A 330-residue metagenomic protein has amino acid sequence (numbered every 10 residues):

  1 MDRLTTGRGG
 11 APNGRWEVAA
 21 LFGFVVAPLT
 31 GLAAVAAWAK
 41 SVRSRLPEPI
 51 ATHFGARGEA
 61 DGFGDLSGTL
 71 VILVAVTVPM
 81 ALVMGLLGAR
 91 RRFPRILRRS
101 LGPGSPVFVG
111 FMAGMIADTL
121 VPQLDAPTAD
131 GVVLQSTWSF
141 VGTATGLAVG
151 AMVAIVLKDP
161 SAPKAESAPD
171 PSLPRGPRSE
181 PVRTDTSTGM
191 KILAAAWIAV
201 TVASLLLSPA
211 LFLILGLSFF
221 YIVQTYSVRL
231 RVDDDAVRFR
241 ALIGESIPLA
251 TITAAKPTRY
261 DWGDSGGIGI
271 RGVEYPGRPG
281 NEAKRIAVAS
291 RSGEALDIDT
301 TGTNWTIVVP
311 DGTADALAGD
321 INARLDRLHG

Functional and structural regions predicted by a protein language model:
D2-E17, V121, T128-V141, G146-V202 (+1 more regions): N-terminal membrane-targeting/pre-transmembrane regions
G14-T30, P94-G104: Alpha-helical transmembrane segments and their helix-start/interface "positive-inside/aromatic belt" motifs in integral
F24-L32, G62-T77, L134-M152: Alpha-helical transmembrane segments
W38-L70: Active-site and channel-lining beta-strand-loop segments that bind or position nucleotide-derived/phosphorylated
A81-V133: Hydrophobic alpha-helical segments
A203-F212: Transmembrane helix interruption/hinge and helix-loop junction motifs
L215-K256: Conserved beta-hairpin
F239-T306: Non-transmembrane, membrane-adjacent beta-strand/coil modules in membrane-associated proteins and peripheral
